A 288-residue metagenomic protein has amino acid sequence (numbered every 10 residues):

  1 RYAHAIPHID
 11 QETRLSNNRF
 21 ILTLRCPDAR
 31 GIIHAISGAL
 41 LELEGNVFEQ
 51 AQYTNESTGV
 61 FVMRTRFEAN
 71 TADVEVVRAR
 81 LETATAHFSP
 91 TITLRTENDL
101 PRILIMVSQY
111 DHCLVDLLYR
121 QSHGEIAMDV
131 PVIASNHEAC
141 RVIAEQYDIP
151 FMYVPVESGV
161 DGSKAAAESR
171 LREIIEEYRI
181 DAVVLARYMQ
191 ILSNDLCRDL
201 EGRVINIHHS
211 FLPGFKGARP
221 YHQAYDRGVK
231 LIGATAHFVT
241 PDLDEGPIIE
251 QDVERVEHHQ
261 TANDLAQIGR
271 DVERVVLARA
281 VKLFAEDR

Functional and structural regions predicted by a protein language model:
A3-A5: Short hydrophobic alpha-helical segments enriched in small aliphatic residues
I9-P101: A conserved regulatory-domain signal marking ACT and ACT-like small-molecule sensing domains and adjacent regulatory
I103-H112: Short, glycine-rich nucleotide/cofactor-binding loops
D111-S122: Histidine-anchored nucleotide/phosphate-binding helix
Q121-D129: A short alpha->loop->secondary-structure connector
M128-A139: Short internal beta-strands
H137, Y147, S163-A166, Y178-R288: Donor/substrate-binding cores of folate-linked one-carbon enzymes
E145, I149-Y178: Adenosine-nucleotide cofactor-binding segment
